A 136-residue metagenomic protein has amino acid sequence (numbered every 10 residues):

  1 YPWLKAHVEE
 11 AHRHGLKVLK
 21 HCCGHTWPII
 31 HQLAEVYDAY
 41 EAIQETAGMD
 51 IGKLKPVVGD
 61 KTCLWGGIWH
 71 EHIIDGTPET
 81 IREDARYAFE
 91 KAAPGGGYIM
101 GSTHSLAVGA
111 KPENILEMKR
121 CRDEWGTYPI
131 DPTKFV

Functional and structural regions predicted by a protein language model:
Y1-V136: Active-site loop segments of alpha/beta catalytic cores
